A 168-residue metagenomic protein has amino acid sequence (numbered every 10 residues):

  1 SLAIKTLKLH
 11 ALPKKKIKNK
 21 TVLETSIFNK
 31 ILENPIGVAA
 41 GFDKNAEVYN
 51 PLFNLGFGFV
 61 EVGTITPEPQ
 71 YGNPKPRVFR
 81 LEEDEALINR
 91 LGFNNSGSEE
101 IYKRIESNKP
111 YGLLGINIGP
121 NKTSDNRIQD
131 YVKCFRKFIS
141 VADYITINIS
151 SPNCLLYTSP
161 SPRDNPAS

Functional and structural regions predicted by a protein language model:
S1-T25, N89-N94, S98: An N-cap/entry alpha-helix motif that binds or orients negatively charged groups
I17-P35, Y102-I105: N-terminal amphipathic alpha-helix/helix-capping segment at the start of soluble metabolic enzymes
N34-K44, I118-Q129: Active-site mouth loops of central-metabolism enzymes
V38, V60, I101, N148: Conserved, mostly hydrophobic/aromatic
T64-Q70, P74-K75, I149-Y157: Glycine-rich, proline-tolerant flexible connector loops at the mouths of alpha/beta enzymes
Y71-K109: A gly/proline- and charged-residue-enriched helix-loop-helix capping module
I128-L155: Alpha/beta enzyme core
Y157-D164: Conserved small/polar residues in nucleotide/adenosyl-binding loops
